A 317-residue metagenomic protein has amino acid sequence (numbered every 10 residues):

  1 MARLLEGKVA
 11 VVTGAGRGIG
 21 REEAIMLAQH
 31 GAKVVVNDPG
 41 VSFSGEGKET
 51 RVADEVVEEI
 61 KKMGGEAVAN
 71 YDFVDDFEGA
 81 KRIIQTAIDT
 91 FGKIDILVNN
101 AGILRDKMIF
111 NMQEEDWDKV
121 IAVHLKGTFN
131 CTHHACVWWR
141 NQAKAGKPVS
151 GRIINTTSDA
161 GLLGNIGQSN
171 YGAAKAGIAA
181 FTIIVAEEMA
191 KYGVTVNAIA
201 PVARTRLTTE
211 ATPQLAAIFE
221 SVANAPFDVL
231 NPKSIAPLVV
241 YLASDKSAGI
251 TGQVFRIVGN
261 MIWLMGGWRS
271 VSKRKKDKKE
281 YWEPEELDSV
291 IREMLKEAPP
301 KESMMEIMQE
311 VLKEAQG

Functional and structural regions predicted by a protein language model:
R3-V36: Canonical Rossmann dinucleotide-binding motif of NAD(H)/NADP(H)-dependent dehydrogenases/reductases, specifically
T50, D54, Y71-I84, E114: The beta1-alpha1 cofactor-binding region of Rossmann-like NAD(H)/NADP(H)-dependent oxidoreductases
M63-E66, G79, T86-N99, R105 (+2 more regions): A glycine-rich helix->loop->beta "capping" turn within Rossmann-like NAD(P)(H)-dependent oxidoreductase domains
M108-I109, D116-I121: Substrate-binding pocket helix/loop in short-chain dehydrogenase/reductase
T132, A174: Active-site helix of classical SDR
S158: Residue(s) in the substrate-gating loop at a strand-loop-helix junction that position the organic substrate next
E220-Q316: C-terminal helical subdomain
